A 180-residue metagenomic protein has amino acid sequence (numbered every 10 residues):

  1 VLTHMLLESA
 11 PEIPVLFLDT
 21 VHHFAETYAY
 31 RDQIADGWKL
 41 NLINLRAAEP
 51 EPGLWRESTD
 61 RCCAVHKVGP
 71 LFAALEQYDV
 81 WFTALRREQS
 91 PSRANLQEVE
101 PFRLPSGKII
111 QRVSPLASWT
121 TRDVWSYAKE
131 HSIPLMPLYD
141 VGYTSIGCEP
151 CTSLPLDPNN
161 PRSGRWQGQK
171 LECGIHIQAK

Functional and structural regions predicted by a protein language model:
V1-K180: Nucleotide-activated chemistry modules centered on ATP-dependent adenylation/adenylyltransferase
